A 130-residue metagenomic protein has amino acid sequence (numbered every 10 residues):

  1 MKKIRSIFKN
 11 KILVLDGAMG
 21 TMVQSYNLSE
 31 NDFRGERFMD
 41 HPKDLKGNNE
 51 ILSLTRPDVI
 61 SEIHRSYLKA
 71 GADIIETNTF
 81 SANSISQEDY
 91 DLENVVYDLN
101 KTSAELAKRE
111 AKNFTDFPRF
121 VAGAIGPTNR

Functional and structural regions predicted by a protein language model:
M1-R130: Domain-level signal for soluble alpha/beta catalytic cores
